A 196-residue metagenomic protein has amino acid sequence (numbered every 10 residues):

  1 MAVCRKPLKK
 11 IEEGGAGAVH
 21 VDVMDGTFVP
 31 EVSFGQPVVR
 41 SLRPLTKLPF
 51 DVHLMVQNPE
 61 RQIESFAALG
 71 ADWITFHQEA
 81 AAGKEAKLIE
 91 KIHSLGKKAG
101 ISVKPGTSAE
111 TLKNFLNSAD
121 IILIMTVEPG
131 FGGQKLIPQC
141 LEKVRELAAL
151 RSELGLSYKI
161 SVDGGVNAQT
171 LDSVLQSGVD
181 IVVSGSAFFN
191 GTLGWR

Functional and structural regions predicted by a protein language model:
C4, N58-A68, T107-A119, G164-V182: Catalytic cores of alpha/beta
I11, D22, F66, I122 (+4 more regions): Conserved, mostly hydrophobic/aromatic
V19-Q36, F76-Q78, V127-K135: Glycine-rich, proline-tolerant flexible connector loops at the mouths of alpha/beta enzymes
V19-V21, L42, F50-L54, D72-F76 (+4 more regions): Hydrophobic faces of well-ordered beta-strands that scaffold small-molecule active sites in alpha/beta enzyme cores
M24-G26, M55-P59, E79, K104-G106 (+3 more regions): Active-site beta-loop-alpha junctions enriched in small/polar residues
V32-V52, K91-S102, C140-I160, G164: Alpha-helix-loop-beta-strand connector modules within alpha/beta enzyme cores
I74-A82, L123-Q134, S177-R196: Glycine-rich phosphate-binding active-site loops on the catalytic face of alpha/beta enzymes
S102-P138: Histidine/lysine/aspartate-rich catalytic loop segments that bind and position anionic ligands
